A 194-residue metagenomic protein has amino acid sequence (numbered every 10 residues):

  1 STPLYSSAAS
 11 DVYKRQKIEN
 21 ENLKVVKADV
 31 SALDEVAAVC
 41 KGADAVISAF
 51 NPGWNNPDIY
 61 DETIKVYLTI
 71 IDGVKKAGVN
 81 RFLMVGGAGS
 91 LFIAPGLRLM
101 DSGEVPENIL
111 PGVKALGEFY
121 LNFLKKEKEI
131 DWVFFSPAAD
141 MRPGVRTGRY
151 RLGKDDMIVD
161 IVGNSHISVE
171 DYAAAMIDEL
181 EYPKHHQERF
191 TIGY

Functional and structural regions predicted by a protein language model:
S1, N55-D58, E107, D160: Conserved short-loop catalytic and cofactor-binding motifs
S1-A9, Y13: Single conserved hydrophobic/aromatic residue that forms the stacking wall/gate of nucleotide- or nucleobase-binding
T2, L23-V26, V162: Short, flexible active-site loop motifs that bind/organize anionic cofactors or intermediates
Y5-A8, A38, S165: Generic secretory/membrane-interface signal
S10, K14-R15, L33, A77-R81 (+1 more regions): Oxidoreductase cofactor-interface core, primarily capturing Rossmann-like NAD(P)-dependent enzymes
R15-T69, G73-K76, K184: NAD(P)H-binding glycine-rich loop region in Rossmannoid oxidoreductase-like domains and their noncatalytic homologs
S48, L83-V85: Short beta-strand segments at enzyme active-site cores
